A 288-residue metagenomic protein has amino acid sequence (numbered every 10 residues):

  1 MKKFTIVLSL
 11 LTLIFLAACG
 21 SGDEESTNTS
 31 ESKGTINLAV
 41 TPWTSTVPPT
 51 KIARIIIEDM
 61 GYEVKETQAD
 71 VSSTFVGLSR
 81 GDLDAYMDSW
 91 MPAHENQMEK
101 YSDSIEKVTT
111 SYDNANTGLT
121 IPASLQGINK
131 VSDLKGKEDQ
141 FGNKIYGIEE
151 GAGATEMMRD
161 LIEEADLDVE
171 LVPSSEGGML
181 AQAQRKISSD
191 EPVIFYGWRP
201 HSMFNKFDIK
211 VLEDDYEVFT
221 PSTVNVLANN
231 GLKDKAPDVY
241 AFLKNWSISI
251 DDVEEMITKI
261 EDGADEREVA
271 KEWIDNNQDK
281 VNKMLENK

Functional and structural regions predicted by a protein language model:
V7-S9, G20-T35: Short, low-complexity, disordered segments immediately C-terminal to signal peptides in bacterial exported proteins
F15-A18: C-terminal motif of bacterial Sec signal peptides marking the signal peptidase cleavage site
S30-S45, Y62-T67, G142-Y146, L243: Short, well-ordered beta-strand elements
P42-T44, K65-G77, V172-Q182: Short helix-initiation/N-cap motifs at beta->coil->alpha
I52-M60, E138-L171, D275: Ligand-binding cleft/hinge of the Venus flytrap
S89-Y101, R185-K210: A ligand-binding cleft/hinge motif common to bilobed small-molecule-binding domains
D103-G151: A conserved helix-loop-strand patch within extracytoplasmic ligand-binding domains of the periplasmic binding
N116-Q126, S222-A236: A bilobed periplasmic-binding-protein/Venus flytrap-type ligand-binding module shared by bacterial periplasmic
